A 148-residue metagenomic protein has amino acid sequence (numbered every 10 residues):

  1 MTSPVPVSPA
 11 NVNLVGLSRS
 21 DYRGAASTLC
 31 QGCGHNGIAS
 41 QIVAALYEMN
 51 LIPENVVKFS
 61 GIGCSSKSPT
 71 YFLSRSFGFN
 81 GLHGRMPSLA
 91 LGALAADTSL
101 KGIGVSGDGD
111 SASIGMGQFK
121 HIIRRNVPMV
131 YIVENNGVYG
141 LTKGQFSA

Functional and structural regions predicted by a protein language model:
T2-A25: Cofactor-/ligand-binding subdomain signature composed of acidic, glycine-rich, tryptophan-containing flexible loops
S8, N136-A148: Thiamine diphosphate
A10-L17, S60-C64, L91: Short hydrophobic/aromatic-rich motifs at helix boundaries and adjacent loops
L17, S99, Q145-A148: Conserved thiamine diphosphate
R19-L82: Active-site diphosphate/adenylate-binding microenvironment
A26, M116, K143-Q145: Solvent-exposed, flexible loop/coil residues
I62-G140: Thiamine diphosphate
